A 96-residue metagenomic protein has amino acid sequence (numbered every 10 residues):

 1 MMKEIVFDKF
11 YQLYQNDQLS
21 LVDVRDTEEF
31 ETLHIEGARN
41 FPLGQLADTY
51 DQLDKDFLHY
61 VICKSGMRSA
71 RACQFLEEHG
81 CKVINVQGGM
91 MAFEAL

Functional and structural regions predicted by a protein language model:
M1-S20, T27-L58, M67-L96: Rhodanese-like catalytic fold shared by cysteine-dependent sulfurtransferases and DSP/PTP-type phosphatases
I62: Short, surface-exposed ligand- or partner-binding patches at beta-edge/loop junctions that are enriched in aromatics
